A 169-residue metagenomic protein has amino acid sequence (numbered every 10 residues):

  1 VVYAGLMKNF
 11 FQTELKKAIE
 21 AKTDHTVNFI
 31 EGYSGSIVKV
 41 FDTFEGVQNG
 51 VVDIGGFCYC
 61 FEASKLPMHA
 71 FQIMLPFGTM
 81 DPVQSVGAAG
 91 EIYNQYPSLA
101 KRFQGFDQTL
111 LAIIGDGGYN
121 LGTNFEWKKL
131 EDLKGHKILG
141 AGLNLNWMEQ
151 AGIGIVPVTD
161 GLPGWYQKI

Functional and structural regions predicted by a protein language model:
V1-Q12, Y33-V38: Extracytoplasmic "Venus flytrap"
Q12-K22, T26, E45-Q48, D53-I54 (+1 more regions): Contiguous mixed-secondary-structure segments that line small-molecule binding/active-site clefts of soluble domains
D24-F41: Early extracytoplasmic/lumenal segment of secretory-pathway proteins
